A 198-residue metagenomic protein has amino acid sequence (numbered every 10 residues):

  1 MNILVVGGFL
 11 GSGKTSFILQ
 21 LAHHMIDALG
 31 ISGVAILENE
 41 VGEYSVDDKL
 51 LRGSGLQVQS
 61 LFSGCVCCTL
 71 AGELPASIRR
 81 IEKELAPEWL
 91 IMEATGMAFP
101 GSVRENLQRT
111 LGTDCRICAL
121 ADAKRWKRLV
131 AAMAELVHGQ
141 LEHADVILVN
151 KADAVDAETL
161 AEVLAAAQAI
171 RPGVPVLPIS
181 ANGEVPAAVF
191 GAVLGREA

Functional and structural regions predicted by a protein language model:
M1-I3, I170, L177-A198: Long, charged, low-complexity intrinsically disordered regions
N2-G7, S12-V130: Nucleotide-state-sensitive switch-loop elements of NTP-binding domains
G8, D153, S180-G183: Short loop or secondary-structure boundary microenvironments that flank and position key functional residues
I36-N39, E135, E162, A181 (+1 more regions): Residue-level signal for alpha-helical context at structural boundaries
R52-G55, R109-T110, E135-V137, V193-R196: Short, hinge-like loop/turn segments at secondary-structure boundaries
W89-P178: Phosphate/Mg2+-binding loops and adjacent switch elements in nucleotide/diphosphate-handling enzyme cores
